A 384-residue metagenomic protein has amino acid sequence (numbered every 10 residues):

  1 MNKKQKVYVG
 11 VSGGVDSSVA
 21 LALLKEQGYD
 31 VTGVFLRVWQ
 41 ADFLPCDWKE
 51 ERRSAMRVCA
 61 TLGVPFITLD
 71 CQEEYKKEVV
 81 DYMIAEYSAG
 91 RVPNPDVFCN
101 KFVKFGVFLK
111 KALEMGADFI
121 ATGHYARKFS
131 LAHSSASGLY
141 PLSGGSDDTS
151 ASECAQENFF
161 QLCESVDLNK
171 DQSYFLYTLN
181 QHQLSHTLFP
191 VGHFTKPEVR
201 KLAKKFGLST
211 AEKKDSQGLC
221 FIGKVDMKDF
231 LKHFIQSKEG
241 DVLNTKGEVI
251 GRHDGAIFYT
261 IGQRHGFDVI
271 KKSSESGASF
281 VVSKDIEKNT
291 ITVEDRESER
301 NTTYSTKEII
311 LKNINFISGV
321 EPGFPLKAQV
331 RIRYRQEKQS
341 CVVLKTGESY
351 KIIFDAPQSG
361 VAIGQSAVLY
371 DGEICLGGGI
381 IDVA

Functional and structural regions predicted by a protein language model:
M1-Y177, L188: ATP-dependent adenylation/nucleotidyltransferase module used to activate substrates
A121-R127, L142, E157-A384: AMP-forming adenylation/ATP pyrophosphatase catalytic core
